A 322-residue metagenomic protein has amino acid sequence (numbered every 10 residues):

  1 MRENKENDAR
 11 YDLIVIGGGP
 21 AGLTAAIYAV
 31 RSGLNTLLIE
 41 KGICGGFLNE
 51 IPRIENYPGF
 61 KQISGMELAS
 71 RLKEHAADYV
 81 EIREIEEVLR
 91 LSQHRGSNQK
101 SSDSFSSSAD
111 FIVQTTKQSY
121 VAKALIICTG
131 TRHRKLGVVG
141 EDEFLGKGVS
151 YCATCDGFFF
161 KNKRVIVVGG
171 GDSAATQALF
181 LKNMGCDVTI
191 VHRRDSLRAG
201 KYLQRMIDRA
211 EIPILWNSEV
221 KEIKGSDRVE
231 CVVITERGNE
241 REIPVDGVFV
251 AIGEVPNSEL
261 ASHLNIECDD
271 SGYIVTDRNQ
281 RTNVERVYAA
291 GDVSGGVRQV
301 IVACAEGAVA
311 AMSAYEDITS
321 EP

Functional and structural regions predicted by a protein language model:
N7-Y79, K163, S173-G200, L215: Beta1-alpha1 glycine-rich phosphate/pyrophosphate-binding loop at the start of Rossmann-like nucleotide-binding domains
R10, I85, K161-K163, N217 (+1 more regions): Phosphate-coordination loops involved in phosphoryl transfer and adenosine-cofactor binding
G17-G22, G130, G169-G171, G291: Conserved phosphate-binding and hydrolysis motifs of nucleotide-dependent enzymes
A76-G96, S107-Q114, S119-A122, K182-R278 (+1 more regions): A Rossmann-like FAD-binding core segment of flavoenzymes
I82-H94, F111-T115, S119-F159: Glycine/small-residue-rich loop that forms an oxyanion/phosphate-binding "nest" at active or ligand-binding sites
R132, G137, E143-F159, I252-V302 (+1 more regions): FAD-site-proximal beta/loop scaffold in flavoenzymes
A308-P322: A charged, well-structured terminal subsegment
